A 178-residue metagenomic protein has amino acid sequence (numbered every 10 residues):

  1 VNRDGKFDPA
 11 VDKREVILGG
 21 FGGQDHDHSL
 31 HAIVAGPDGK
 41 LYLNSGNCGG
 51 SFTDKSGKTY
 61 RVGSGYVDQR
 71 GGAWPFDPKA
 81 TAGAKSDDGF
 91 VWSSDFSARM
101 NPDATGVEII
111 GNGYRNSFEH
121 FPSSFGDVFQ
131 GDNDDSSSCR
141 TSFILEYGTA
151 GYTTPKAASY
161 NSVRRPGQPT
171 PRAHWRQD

Functional and structural regions predicted by a protein language model:
V1-D178: Beta-propeller domains with acidic blade repeats across secreted/periplasmic ectodomains and cytosolic WD/CNH propellers
